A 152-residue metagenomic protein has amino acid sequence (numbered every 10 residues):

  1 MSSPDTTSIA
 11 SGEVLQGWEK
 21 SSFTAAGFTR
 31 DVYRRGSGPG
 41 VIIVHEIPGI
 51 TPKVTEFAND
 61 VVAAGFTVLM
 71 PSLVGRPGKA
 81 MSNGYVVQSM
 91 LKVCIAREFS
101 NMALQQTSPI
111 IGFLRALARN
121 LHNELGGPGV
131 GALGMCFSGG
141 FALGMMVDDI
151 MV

Functional and structural regions predicted by a protein language model:
M1-V152: N-terminal cap/leader regions of alpha/beta-hydrolase-fold enzymes, predominantly small-molecule hydrolases
